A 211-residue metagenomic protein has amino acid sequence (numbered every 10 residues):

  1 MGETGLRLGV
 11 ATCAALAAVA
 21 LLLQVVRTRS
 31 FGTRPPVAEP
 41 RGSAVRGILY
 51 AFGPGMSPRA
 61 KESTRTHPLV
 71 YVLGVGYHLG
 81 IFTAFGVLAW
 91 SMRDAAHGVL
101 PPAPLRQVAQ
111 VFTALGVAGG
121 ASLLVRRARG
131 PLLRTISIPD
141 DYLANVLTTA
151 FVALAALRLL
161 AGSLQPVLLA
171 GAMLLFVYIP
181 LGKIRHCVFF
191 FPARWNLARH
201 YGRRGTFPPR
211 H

Functional and structural regions predicted by a protein language model:
M1-G2, M56-V70: Cytosolic juxtamembrane amphipathic/interface segments immediately preceding and feeding into a transmembrane helix
T4-A20, P102-V117, L168-L174: Alpha-helical transmembrane segments
V10-A38, P180: Hydrophobic alpha-helical membrane-embedded segments
A14-A18, P68-S91, T113-L123, A144-A156: Hydrophobic alpha-helical transmembrane segments of multi-pass integral membrane proteins
V25-S63: Membrane-interface amphipathic/juxtamembrane segments adjacent to transmembrane helices
A95-P102: Membrane-interface helix termini and inter-helical loops of multi-pass transporters
A128-A150: Membrane-helix boundary/juxtamembrane motif in polytopic membrane proteins
V146-H211: Terminal transmembrane helical module of multi-pass membrane proteins
